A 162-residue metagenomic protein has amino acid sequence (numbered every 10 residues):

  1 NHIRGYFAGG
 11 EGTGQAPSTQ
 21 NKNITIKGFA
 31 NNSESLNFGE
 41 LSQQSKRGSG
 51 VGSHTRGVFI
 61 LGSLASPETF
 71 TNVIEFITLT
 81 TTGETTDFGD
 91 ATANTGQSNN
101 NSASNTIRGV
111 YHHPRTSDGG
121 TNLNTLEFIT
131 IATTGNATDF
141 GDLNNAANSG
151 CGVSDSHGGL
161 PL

Functional and structural regions predicted by a protein language model:
N1-L162: Polar, enzyme-active/binding microenvironments
